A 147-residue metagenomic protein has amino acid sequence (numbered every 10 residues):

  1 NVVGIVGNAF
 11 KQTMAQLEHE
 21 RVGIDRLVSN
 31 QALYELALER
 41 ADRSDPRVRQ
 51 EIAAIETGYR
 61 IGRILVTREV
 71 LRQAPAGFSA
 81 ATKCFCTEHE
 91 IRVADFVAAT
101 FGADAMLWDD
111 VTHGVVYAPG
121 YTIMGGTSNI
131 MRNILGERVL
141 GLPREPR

Functional and structural regions predicted by a protein language model:
N1-G62, Y121: Glycine-rich beta->alpha junctions and the first turn(s) of the following alpha-helix
V2-I24, F101-R147: Glycine-rich phosphate/cofactor-binding loops in nucleotide/flavin-utilizing enzymes
A9, S29, G58-I61, T82 (+2 more regions): Catalytic-loop motifs flanking and including active-site residues across diverse enzymes
Q12, L33-L36, F85, R92 (+2 more regions): Generic recognition of well-ordered alpha-helical segments
Q16, L36, R40, L65-R68 (+2 more regions): Generic, well-ordered alpha-helical scaffold segments in large soluble proteins
A37, E56, Q73, V97-F101 (+2 more regions): Generic structural signal for hydrophobic core residues of well-folded globular domains
P46-R49, Y59-D110: C-terminal helix-coil-helix/basic helical segment that borders enzyme active sites and/or dimer interfaces and provides
